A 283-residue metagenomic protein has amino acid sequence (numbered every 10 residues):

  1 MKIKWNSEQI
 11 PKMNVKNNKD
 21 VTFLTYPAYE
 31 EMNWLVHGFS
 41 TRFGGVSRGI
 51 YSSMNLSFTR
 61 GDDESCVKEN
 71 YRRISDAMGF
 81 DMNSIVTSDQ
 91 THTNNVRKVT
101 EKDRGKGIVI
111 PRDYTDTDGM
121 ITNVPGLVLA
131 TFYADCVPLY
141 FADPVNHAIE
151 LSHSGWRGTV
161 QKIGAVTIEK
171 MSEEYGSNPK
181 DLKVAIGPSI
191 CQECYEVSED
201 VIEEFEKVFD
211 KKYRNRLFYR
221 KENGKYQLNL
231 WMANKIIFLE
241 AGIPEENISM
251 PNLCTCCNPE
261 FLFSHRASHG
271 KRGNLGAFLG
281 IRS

Functional and structural regions predicted by a protein language model:
M1-S283: Active-site microenvironment for binding and transforming phosphate-containing groups
